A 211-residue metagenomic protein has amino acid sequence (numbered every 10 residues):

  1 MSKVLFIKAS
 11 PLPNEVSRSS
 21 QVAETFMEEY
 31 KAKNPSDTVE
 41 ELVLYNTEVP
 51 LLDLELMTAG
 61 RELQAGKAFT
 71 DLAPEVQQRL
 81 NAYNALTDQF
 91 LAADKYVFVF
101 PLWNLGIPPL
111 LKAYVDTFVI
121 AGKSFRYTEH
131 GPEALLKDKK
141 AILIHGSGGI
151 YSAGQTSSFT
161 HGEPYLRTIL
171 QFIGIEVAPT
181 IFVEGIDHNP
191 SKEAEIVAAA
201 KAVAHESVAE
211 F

Functional and structural regions predicted by a protein language model:
M1-F100, L105-P109, A113-D116, I120 (+1 more regions): N-terminal beta1-alpha1-beta2 submodule of the flavodoxin-like/Rossmannoid cofactor-binding fold
K3, T38, K139-A141, V177: Residues at the starts of beta-strands that form the adenosine-phosphate
A9, G146, V183: Cofactor-binding loop segments of dinucleotide-utilizing enzymes, especially the Rossmann-like FAD- and NAD(P)+-binding
P11-N14, G149-I150, D187-H188: Short histidine/acidic/glycine/proline-rich micro-motifs that form metal- and phosphate-coordinating active-site loops
E28, A153-F211: Glycine-rich phosphate/pyrophosphate-binding loop and the adjoining helix
A93-D94, D138, I175: Short, well-ordered alpha-helix to beta-strand connector turns
F118-P132: Short, acidic/small-residue loops that bind anionic groups at enzyme active sites
T128-F172: Short, glycine-/small-residue-rich phosphate/pyrophosphate-handling segment
